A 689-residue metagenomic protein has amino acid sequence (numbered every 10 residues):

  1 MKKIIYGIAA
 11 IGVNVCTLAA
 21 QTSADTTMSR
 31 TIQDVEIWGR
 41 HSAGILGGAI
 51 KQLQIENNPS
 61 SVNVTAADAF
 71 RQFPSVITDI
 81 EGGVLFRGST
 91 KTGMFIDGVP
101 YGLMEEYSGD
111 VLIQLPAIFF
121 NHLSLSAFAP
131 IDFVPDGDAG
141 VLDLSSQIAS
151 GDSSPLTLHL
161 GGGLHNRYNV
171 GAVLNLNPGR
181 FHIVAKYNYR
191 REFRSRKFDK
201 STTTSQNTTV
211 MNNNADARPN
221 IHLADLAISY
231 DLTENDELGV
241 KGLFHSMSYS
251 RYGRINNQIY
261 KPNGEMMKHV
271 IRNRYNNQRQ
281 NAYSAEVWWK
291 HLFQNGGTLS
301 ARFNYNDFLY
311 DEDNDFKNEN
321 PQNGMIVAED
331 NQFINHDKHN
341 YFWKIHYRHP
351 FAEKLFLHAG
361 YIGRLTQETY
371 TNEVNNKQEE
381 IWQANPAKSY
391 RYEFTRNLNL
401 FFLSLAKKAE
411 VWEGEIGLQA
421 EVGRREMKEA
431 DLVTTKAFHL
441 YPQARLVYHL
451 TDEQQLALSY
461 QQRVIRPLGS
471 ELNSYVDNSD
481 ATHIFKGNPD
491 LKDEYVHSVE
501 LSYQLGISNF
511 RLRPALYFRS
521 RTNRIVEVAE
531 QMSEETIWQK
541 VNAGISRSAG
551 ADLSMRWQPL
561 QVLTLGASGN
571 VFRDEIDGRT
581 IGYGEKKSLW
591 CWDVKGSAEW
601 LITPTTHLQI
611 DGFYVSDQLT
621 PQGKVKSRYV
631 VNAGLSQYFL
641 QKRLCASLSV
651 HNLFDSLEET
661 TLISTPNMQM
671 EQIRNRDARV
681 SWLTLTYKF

Functional and structural regions predicted by a protein language model:
Q21-P59, D79-E81, S89-K91, A127: Short, acidic, small-residue-rich periplasmic hinge/interaction motif at the N-terminus of Gram-negative outer-membrane
A66-A69, D110-I113, L123, P135-H159 (+1 more regions): N-terminal periplasmic accessory domains that precede and gate Gram-negative outer-membrane beta-barrel machines
A67-L103: Extracytoplasmic beta-strand/coil segments of soluble accessory domains associated with Gram-negative outer-membrane
V99-A127: Short acidic/polar hinge/loop motifs at secondary-structure boundaries that mediate gating or recognition
N166-E192, N207-G253, N281-Y283, A444: Transmembrane beta-barrel wall of Gram-negative outer-membrane proteins
D225, S229-S248, R274-A430, H449 (+3 more regions): Face-selective signature of the C-terminal outer-membrane beta-barrel domain
L309, R424, Y448, D452-H497 (+2 more regions): Surface-exposed extracellular loop regions of Gram-negative outer-membrane beta-barrel proteins, predominantly
N340-K344, S389, N488, K492 (+5 more regions): Outer membrane beta-barrel strand-and-loop segments of large Gram-negative receptors, especially TonB-dependent
